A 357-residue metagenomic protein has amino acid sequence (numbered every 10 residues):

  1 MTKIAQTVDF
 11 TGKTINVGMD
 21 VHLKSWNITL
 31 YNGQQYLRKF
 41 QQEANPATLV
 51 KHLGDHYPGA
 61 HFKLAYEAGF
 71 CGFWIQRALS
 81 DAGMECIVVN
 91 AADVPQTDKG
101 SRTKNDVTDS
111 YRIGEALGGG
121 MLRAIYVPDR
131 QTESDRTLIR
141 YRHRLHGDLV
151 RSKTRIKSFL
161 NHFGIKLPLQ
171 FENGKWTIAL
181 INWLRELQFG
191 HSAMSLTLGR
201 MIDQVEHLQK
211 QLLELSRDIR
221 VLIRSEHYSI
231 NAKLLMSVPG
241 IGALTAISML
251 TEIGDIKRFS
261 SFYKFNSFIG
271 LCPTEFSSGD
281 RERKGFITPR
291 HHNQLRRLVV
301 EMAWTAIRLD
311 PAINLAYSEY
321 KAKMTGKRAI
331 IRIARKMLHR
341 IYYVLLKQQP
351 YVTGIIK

Functional and structural regions predicted by a protein language model:
V8-Y31, I113: Gly/Thr-rich phosphate-binding beta-strand-loop-beta motif of the actin/hexokinase/Hsp70
Y31-H61: Nucleic-acid-processing active sites and adjacent nucleic-acid-binding tracks, predominantly divalent metal-dependent
I87-Y126, R281-R290: Short alpha-helix plus adjacent loop in nuclease-associated cores
G114-I139, A179-G190: A short, charged helix-loop
H143-L234: Glycine-rich, often acidic, oxyanion-interacting loops/wings at catalytic, nucleic-acid, or phospho-protein interfaces
K233-S237, A243-G326: Phosphate-backbone recognition surface of nucleic-acid-processing proteins
D280, S318-K357: Low-complexity, acidic/Ser/Thr- and charged residue-rich accessory regions of DNA metabolism proteins
